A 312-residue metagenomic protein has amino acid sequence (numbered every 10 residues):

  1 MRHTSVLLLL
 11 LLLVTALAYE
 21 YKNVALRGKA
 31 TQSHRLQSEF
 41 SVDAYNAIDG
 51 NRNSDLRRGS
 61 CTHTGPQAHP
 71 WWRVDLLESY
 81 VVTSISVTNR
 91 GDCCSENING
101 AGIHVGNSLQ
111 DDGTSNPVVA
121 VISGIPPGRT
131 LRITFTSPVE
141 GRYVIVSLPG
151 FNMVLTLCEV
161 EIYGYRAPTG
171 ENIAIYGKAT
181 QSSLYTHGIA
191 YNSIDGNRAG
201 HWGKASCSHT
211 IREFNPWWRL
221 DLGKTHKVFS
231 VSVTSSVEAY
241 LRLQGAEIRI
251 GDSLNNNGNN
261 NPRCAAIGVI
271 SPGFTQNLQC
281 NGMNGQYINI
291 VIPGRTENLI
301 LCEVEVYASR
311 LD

Functional and structural regions predicted by a protein language model:
R2-T4, L9-L77, R90-N97, D111 (+5 more regions): Disordered, acidic Ser/Thr/Pro-rich linker "stalks" and the adjacent N-terminal cap of the next globular domain
A68-H69, L77-S86, G141, F214-N215 (+2 more regions): Extended extracellular/luminal ectodomain segments enriched in beta-structured repeat modules
V81-D92, V146, K227-E238, I290: A short beta-strand element within beta-rich, extracytoplasmic domains of secreted/secretory-pathway proteins
I85, V160-I162, V231, I248 (+1 more regions): Extracellular beta-strand elements of beta-rich domains used for carbohydrate recognition/degradation or cell-matrix
C93-T114, A239-G258: Short, surface-exposed beta-strand/strand-loop-strand elements in extracellular ectodomains
P126-Y143, I270-Y287: Short, surface-exposed tryptophan/glycine-enriched loops that mediate extracellular molecular recognition
V146-M153, I290-E297: Short beta-strand-plus-loop segments that form exposed binding edges in beta-rich domains
V154-P168, N298-D312: Exposed low-complexity, polar/acidic, P/S/T/G-rich flexible segments that act as propeptides, protease-susceptible
